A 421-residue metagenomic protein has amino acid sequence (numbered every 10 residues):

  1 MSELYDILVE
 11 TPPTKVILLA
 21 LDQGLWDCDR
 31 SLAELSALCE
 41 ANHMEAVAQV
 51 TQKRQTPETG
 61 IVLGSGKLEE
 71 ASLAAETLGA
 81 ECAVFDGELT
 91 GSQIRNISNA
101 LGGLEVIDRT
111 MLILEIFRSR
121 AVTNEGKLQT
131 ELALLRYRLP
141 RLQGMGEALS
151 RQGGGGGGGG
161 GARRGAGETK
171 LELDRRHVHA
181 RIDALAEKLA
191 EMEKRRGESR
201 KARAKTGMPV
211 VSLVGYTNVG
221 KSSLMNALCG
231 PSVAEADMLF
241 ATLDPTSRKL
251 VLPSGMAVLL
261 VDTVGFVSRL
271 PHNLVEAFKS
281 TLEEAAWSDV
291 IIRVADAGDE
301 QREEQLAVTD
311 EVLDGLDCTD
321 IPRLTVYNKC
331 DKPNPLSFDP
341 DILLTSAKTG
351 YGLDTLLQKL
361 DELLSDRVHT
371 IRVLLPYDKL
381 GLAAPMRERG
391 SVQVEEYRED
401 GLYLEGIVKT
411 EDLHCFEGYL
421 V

Functional and structural regions predicted by a protein language model:
M1-I17, P140-V219, M225-N226, G230 (+3 more regions): C-terminal-of-GTPase-core extension/linker across diverse P-loop GTPases
M1-L114: N-terminal accessory targeting/assembly segments
S2-L4, R196, A202-P209, A227-L259 (+3 more regions): Switch I (effector-binding) loop of TRAFAC-class P-loop GTPase G-domains
Y5, R30-E40, S72-T77, G87-L104 (+2 more regions): Conserved C-terminal guanine-recognition region of P-loop GTPase G domains, centered on the G4
L18-D22, Q49-Q52, V84-D86, I292-D296 (+3 more regions): Conserved beta-strand segments of the P-loop GTPase G domain that flank and frequently precede/overlap
D22-D27, T56-I61, R120-G126, K170 (+4 more regions): Flexible beta-alpha connector loops of hexameric P-loop NTPases
D22-W26, R54-T56, E88-G91, M111-L114 (+6 more regions): Conserved nucleotide-binding/hydrolysis micro-motifs of P-loop NTPases
M111-T130: Short alpha-helix plus adjacent loop in nuclease-associated cores
